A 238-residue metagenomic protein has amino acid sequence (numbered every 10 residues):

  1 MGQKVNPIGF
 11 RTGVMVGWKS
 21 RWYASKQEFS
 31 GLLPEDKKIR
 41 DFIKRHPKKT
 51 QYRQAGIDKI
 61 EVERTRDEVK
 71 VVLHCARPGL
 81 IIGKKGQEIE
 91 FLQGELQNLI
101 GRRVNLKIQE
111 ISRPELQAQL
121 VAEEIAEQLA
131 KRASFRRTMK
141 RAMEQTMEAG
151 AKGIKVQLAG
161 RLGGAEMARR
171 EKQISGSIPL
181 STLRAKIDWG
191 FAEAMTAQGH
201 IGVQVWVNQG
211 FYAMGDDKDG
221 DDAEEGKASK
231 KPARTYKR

Functional and structural regions predicted by a protein language model:
M1-R238: RNA-contacting regions in translation and RNA-metabolism proteins, encompassing KH/S1 modules where present
